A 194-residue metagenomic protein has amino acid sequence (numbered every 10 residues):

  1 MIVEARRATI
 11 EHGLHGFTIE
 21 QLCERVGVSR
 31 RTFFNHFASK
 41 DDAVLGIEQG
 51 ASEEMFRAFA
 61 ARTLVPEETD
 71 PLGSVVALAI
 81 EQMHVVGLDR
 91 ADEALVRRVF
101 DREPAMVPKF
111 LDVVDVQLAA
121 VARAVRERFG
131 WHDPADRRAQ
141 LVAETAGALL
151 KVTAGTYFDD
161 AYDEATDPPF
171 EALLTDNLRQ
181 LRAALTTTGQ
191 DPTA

Functional and structural regions predicted by a protein language model:
M1-R6, L22, I47-A51, M55: Generic hydrophobic, amphipathic alpha-helix propensity
H12-L14, F34-G46: HTH DNA-binding helix-turn interface
Q21-E24, F33: Append "Primarily bacterial transcriptional regulators
F56-V96, A143: Hydrophobic alpha-helical connector segments
P104-F129, Q140-E144, V152: Amphipathic alpha-helical packing segments from all-alpha helical-bundle domains
R123, E127, D159-A194: C-terminal peripheral helix-coil segments that are non-catalytic and often amphipathic
H132-N177: Hydrophobic/aromatic-rich alpha-helical bundle segments in the mid-to-C-terminal region
